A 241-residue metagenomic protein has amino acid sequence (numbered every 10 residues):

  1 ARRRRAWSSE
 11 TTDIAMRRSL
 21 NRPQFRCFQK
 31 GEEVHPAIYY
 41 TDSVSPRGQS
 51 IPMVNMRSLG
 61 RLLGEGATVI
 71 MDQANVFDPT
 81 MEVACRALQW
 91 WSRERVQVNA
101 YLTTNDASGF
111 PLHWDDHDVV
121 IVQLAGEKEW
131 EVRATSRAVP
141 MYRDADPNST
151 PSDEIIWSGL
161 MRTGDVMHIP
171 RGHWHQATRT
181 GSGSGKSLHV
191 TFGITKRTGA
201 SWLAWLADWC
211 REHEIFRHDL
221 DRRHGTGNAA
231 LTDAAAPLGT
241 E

Functional and structural regions predicted by a protein language model:
A1-R2: Generic N-terminal segment detector
R5-S9, D13-D165, H173-L220, T226: Active-site region of the double-stranded beta-helix
H168: Conserved beta-strand-loop-short alpha-helix elements that form and flank the Mn2+/Mg2+-coordinating active site
T226, A230-E241: Intrinsically disordered terminal extensions flanking catalytic oxygenase cores
